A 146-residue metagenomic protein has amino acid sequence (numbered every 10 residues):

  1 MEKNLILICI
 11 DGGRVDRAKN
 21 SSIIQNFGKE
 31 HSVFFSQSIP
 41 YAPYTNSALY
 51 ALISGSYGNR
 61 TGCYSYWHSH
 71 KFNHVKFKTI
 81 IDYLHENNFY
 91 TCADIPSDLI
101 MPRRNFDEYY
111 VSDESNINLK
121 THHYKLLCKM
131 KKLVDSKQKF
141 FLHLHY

Functional and structural regions predicted by a protein language model:
E2-N4, G12-Y146: Active-site-proximal alpha/beta segments of enzymes that process anionic O-linked groups
